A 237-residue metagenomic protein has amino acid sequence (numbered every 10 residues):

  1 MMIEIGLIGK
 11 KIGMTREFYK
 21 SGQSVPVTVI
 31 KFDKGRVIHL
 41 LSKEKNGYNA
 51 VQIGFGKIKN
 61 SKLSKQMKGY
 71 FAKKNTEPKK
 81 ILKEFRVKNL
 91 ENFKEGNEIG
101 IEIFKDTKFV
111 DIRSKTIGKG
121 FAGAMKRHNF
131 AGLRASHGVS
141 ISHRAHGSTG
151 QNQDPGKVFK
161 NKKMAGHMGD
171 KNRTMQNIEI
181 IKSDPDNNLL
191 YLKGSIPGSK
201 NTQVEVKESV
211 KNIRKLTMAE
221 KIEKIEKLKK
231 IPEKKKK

Functional and structural regions predicted by a protein language model:
M1-K237: Extended basic (Lys/Arg/His-rich) segments that typically form rRNA-contacting surfaces in ribosomal proteins
